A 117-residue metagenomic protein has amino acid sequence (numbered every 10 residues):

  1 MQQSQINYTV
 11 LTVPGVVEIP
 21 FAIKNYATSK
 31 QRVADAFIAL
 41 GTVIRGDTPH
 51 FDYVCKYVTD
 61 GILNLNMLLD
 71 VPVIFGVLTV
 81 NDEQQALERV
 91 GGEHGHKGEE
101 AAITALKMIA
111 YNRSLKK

Functional and structural regions predicted by a protein language model:
M1-V13: Short beta-strand elements in bilobed, periplasmic/extracellular small-molecule ligand-binding domains
Q2-Q5, K24-T28, L63, M67-L68 (+1 more regions): Generic secondary-structure signature for well-ordered alpha-helical cores
V13, G41-V43, L78-D82: Short, ordered loop/turn segments at secondary-structure junctions
V13-V16, D52, K56, G92-E99: Electropositive phosphate-/nucleotide-binding environments in soluble metabolic enzymes
E18-I62: Glycine-rich phosphate-binding loop
D52-T79: Short, acidic/small-residue loops that bind anionic groups at enzyme active sites
N81-G95: Phosphate-binding/catalytic loops
G95-K117: A charged, well-structured terminal subsegment
